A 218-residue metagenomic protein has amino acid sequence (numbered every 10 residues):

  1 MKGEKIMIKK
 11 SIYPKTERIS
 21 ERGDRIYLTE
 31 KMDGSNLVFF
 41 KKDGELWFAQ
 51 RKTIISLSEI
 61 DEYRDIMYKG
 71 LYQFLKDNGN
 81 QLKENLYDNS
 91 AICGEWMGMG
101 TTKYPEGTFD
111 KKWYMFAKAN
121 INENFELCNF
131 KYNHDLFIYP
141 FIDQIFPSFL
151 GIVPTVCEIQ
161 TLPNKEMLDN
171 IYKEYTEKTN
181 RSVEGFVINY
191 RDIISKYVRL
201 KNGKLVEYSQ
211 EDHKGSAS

Functional and structural regions predicted by a protein language model:
K2-S218: Core nucleotide-handling region used for phosphoryl-transfer chemistry
